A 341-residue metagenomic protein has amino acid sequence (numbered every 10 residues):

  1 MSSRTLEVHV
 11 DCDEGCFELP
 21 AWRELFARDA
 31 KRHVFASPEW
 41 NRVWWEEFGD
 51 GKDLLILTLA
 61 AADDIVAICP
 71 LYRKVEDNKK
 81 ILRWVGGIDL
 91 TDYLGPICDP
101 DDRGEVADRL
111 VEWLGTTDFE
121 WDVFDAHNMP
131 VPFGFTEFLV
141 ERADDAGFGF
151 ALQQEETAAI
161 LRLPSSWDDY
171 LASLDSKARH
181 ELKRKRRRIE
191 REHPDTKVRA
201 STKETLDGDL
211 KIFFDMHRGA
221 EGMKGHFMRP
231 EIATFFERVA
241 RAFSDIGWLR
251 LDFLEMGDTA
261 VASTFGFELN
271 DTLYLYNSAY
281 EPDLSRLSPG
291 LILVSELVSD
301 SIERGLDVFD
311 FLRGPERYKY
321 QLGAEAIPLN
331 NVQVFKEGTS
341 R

Functional and structural regions predicted by a protein language model:
M1-T5: Short, low-complexity, intrinsically disordered N-terminal peptides in bacterial proteins
L6-A62, V66-R83, M129-A158, R162-R286: A conserved beta-strand-loop-helix scaffold within acyl/acetyltransferase catalytic domains
D53-L54, K74-Q154, N270-A326: Acyl-donor binding region in acyl/amide transferases
K203, P315-E316, Q333: Conserved beta-strand edge residues that scaffold enzyme active sites
K224-H226, L251, L306-F311, P328-N331: Acidic/polar loop patches that form or flank catalytic/metal-binding clefts of enzymes that bind anionic ligands
Q321, N331-Q333: Short functional hotspots where side chains directly engage DNA or cofactors
K336-R341: Alpha-helical membrane-targeting segments
